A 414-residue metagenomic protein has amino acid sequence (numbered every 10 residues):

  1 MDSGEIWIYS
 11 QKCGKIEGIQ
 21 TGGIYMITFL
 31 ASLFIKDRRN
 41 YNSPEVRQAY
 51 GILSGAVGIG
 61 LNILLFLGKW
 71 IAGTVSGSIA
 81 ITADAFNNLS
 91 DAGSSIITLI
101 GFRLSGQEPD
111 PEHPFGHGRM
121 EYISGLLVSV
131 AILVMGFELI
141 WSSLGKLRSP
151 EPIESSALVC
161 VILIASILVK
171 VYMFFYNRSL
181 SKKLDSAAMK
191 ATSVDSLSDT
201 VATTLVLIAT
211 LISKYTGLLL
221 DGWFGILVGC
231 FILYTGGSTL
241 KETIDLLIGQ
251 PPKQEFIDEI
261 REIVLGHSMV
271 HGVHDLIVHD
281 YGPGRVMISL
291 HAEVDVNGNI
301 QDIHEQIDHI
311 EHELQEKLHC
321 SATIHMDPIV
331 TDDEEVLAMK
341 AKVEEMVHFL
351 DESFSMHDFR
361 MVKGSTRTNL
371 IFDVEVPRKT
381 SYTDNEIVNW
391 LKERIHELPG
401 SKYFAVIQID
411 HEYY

Functional and structural regions predicted by a protein language model:
G22-V57, S76, A80-F86, S90-Y414: Alpha-helical transmembrane segments and adjacent TM-loop junctions that form the membrane-embedded core of multi-pass
I52-T74: Short, contiguous, helix-prone interaction/anchoring segments in small proteins
